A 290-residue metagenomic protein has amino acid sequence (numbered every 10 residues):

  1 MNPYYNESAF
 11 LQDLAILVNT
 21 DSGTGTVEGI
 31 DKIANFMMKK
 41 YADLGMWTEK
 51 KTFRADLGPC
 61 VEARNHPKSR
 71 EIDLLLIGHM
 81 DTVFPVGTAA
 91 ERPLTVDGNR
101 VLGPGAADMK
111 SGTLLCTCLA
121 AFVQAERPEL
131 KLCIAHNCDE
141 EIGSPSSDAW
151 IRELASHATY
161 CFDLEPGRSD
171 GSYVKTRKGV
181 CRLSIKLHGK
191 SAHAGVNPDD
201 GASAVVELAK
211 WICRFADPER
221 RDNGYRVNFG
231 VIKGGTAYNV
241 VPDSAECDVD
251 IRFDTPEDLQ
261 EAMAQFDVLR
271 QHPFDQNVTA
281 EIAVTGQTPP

Functional and structural regions predicted by a protein language model:
N2-P104, A125: Acidic/His- and Gly-rich active-site-bordering loop/insert found across diverse amide/peptide-bond hydrolases
Y5, S22, T52-R54, P166-S169 (+2 more regions): Metal-dependent amide/peptide-bond hydrolase catalytic core, centered on the "pita-bread" metallohydrolase fold
A15, M38, L114-A121, D148 (+2 more regions): Predominant activation on well-ordered alpha-helical scaffold segments within soluble catalytic domains
D73-L75, V101, T159-D163, S184: Short glycine-aspartate micro-motif
F84, R100-L114, H193: Glycine/serine-rich anion-binding loops at beta->alpha junctions that coordinate negatively charged ligand groups
G87, D97-N99, L119-I134, F215-G224: Phosphate-handling active-site elements
M109-K178: Acidic/histidine-rich catalytic neighborhood of metal-dependent amide-processing enzymes
